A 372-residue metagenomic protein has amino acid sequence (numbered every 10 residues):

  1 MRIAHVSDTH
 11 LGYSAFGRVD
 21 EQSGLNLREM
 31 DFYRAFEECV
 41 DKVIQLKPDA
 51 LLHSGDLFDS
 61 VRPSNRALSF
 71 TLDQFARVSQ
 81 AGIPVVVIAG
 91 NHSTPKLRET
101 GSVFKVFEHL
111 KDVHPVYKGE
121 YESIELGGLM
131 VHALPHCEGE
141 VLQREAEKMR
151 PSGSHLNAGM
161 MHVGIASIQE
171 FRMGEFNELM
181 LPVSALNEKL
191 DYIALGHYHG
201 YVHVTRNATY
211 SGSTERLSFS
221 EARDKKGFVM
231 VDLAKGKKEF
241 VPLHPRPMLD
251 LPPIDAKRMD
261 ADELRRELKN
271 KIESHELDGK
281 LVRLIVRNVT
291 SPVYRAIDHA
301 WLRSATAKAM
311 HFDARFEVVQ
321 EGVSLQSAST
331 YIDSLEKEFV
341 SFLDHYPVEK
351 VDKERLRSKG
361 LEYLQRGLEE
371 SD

Functional and structural regions predicted by a protein language model:
M1, D49, I83, H155 (+1 more regions): Short coil/turn segments at beta-strand junctions that form active-site/ligand-binding loops
M1-S69, E145, P151, G159 (+2 more regions): N-terminal active-site segment of His-dependent metallophosphoesterases
A4, M130-H132, V229: Conserved beta-strand elements of the Class I
V6, I88, V116-K118, L134 (+2 more regions): Conserved beta-strand termini and adjacent loop/short-helix elements that scaffold enzyme active sites in alpha/beta
Q22, A50, V61-T209, T214-F219 (+1 more regions): His/Asp/Glu-rich metal-coordinating catalytic cores of metallo-dependent phosphodiesterases/hydrolases acting on
V43, A185-L186, I272: Short hydrophobic patches on amphipathic alpha-helices that form coiled-coil/helix-mediated interaction surfaces
G196-A261: A conserved active-site cap/scaffold subdomain adjacent to cofactor or substrate pockets
L233-D372: Accessory, non-catalytic peripheral segments of nucleic-acid enzymes
